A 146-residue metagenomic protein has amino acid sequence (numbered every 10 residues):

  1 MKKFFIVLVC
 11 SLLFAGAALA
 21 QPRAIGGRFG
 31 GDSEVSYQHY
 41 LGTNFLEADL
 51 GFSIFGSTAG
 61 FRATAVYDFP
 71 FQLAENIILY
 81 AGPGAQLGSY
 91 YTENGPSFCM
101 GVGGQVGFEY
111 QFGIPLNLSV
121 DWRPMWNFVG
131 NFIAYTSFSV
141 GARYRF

Functional and structural regions predicted by a protein language model:
M1-P22: Cleavable N-terminal export/targeting peptides
L19-R62: Short glycine/proline- and aromatic-enriched beta-strand/turn motifs that initiate or cap beta-hairpins
R23, T43-A48, A74-I77, G113-L118: Repeated loop/turn-to-beta-strand initiation elements of outer-membrane beta-barrel proteins
G27, V35-H39, A65-F69, P83-A85 (+3 more regions): Residues on the lipid-exposed face of transmembrane beta-strands in outer-membrane beta-barrel proteins
F29-S33, S57-A63, I77, P96-V102 (+1 more regions): Residues that define the transmembrane beta-barrel architecture of outer-membrane proteins
D32-E34, G51-S57, P70-A74, Q86-E93 (+1 more regions): Sequence/structural signature of outer-membrane beta-barrel proteins
I77-L118: Mid-chain, well-packed structural core segment of small domains
G113-F146: Predominantly the C-terminal beta-signal and adjacent terminal strand-loop region of outer-membrane beta-barrel
